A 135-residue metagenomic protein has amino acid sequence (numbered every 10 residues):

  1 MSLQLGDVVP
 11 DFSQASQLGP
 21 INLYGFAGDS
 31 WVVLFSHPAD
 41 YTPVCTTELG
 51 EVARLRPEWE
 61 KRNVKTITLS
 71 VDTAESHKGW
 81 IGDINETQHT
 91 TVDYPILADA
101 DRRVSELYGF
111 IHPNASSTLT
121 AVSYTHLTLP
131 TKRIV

Functional and structural regions predicted by a protein language model:
M1-L127: Chalcogenol-based redox active-site neighborhoods
H126-V135: Single conserved hydrophobic/aromatic residue that forms the stacking wall/gate of nucleotide- or nucleobase-binding
